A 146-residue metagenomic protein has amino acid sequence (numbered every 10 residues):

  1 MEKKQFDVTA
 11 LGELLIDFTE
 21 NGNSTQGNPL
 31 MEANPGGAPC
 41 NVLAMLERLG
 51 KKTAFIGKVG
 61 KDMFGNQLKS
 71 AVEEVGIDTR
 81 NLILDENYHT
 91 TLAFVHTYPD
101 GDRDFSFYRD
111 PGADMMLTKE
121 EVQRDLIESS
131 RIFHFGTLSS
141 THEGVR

Functional and structural regions predicted by a protein language model:
M1-T9, E73, P99-R146: Ribokinase/PfkB-type carbohydrate-kinase core domain
E2-D78, L117-K119: Glycine-rich phosphate/adenosyl-contacting loop at the front of the ribokinase-like
K52-T53, T91, D104: A common structural microfeature
I56-G57, E86, T137: Small/polar loops that bind or transfer phosphate-bearing groups
G60, R80-Y88: Beta-strand->loop->alpha-helix junctions that form or flank phosphate-binding loops in nucleotide-handling enzymes
F64-G65, H89-T91: Short secondary-structure boundary/hinge segments and terminal tails
I77-R80, R103: A short helix-to-beta-strand connector/capping loop
L92-H96: Short beta-strand scaffold segments in enzyme catalytic cores
